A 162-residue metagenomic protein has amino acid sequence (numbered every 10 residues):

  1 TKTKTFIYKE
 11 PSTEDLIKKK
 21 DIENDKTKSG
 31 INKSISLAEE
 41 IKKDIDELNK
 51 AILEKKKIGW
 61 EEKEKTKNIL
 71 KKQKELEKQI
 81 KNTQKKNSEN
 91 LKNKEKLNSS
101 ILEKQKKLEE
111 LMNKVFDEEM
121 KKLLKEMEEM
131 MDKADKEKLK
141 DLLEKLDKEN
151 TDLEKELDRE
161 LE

Functional and structural regions predicted by a protein language model:
T1-E162: Feature detects intrinsically disordered, low-complexity acidic/polar segments
